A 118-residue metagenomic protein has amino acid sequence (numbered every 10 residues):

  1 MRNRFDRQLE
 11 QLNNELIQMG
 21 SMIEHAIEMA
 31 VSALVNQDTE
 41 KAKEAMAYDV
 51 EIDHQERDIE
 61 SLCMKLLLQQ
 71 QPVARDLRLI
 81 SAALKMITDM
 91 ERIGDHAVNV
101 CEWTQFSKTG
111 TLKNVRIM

Functional and structural regions predicted by a protein language model:
M1-M118: Cytosolic, long alpha-helical scaffolding segments
